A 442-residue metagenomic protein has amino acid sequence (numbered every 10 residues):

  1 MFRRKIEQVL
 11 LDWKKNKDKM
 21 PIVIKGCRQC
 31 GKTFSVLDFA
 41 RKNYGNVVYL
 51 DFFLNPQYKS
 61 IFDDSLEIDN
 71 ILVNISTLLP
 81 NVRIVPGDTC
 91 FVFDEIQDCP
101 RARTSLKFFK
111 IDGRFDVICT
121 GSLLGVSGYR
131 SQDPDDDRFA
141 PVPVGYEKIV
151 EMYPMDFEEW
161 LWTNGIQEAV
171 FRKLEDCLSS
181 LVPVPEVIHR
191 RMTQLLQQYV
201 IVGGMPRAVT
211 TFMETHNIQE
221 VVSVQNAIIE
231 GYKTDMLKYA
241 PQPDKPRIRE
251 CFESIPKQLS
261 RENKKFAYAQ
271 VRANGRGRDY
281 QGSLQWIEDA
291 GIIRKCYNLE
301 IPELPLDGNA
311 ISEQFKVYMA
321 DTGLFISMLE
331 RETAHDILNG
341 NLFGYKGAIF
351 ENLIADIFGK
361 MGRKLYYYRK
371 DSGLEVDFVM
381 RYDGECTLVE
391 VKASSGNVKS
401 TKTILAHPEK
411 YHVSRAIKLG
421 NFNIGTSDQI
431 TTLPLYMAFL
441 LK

Functional and structural regions predicted by a protein language model:
M1-K17: Pre-Walker A adenine-sensing motif
K32: Conserved lysine of the Walker
S35, F39: Hydrophobic positions on the alpha1 helix immediately C-terminal to the Walker A/P-loop
L54-G87: Short glycine-rich substrate-engagement loop in P-loop NTPases that contacts/grips substrate
V92, D116-S122, E151, W160: Structural recognition of the conserved hydrophobic beta-strand(s) that form the central parallel beta-sheet of P-loop
I111-D137: Sensor-1/coupling segment of RecA-like P-loop NTPase cores
G128-S260: Interdomain motor-coupling "hinge/lid" segment immediately C-terminal to the ATP-binding subdomain of NTP-driven enzymes
V209-D383: Accessory nucleic acid-recognition modules appended to NTPase machines
